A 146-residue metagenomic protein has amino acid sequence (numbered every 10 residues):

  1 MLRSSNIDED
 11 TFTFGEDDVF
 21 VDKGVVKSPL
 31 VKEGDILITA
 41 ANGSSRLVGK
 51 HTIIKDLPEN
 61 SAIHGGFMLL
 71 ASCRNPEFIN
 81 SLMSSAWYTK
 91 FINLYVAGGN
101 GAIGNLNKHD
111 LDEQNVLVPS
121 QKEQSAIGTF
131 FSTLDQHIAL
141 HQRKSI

Functional and structural regions predicted by a protein language model:
M1-I146: Feature detects amphipathic, helix-rich regulatory segments
